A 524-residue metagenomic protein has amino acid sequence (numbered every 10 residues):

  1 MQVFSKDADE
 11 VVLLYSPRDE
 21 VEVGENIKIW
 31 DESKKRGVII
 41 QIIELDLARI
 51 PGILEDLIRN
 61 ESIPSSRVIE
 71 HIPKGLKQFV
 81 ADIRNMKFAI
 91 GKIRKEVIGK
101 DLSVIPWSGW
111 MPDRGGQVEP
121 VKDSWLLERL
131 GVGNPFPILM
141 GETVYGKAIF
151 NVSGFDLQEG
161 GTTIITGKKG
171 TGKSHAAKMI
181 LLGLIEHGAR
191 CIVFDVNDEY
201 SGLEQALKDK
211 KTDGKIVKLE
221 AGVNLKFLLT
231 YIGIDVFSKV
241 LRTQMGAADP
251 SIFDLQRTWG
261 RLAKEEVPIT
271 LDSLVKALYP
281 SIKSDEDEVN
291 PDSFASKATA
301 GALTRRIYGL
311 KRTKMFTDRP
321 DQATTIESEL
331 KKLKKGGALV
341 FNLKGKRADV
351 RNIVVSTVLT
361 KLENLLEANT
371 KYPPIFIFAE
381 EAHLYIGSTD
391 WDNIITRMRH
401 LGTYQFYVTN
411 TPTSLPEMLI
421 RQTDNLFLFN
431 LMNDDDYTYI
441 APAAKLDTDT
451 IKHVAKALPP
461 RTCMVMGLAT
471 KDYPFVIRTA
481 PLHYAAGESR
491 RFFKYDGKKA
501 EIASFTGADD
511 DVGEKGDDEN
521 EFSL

Functional and structural regions predicted by a protein language model:
M1-T166, A176, I180, S388 (+1 more regions): Basic- and hydrophobic-enriched, low-structure N-terminal and domain-boundary segments that flank ATP-binding catalytic
D31, E44, I93-K95, E142 (+6 more regions): Flexible glycine-/small-residue-rich
K95-I98, N197-S201, V223-N224, G345-A348 (+5 more regions): Conserved nucleotide-binding/hydrolysis micro-motifs of P-loop NTPases
P135-E220, E381-L384, S388, V465 (+1 more regions): Glycine-rich phosphate-binding loop of nucleotide-binding enzymes
C191, F376-I377, F406: Hydrophobic "anchor" residues on beta-strands that sit immediately upstream of conserved functional sites
N197-K208, K226-H400, P459-K471: P-loop NTPase motor domains
I395-P474: Conserved ATP-driven motor cores of ASCE-family P-loop NTPases powering translocation/secretion/packaging/pilus
P459-L524: Conserved P-loop NTPase motor module
